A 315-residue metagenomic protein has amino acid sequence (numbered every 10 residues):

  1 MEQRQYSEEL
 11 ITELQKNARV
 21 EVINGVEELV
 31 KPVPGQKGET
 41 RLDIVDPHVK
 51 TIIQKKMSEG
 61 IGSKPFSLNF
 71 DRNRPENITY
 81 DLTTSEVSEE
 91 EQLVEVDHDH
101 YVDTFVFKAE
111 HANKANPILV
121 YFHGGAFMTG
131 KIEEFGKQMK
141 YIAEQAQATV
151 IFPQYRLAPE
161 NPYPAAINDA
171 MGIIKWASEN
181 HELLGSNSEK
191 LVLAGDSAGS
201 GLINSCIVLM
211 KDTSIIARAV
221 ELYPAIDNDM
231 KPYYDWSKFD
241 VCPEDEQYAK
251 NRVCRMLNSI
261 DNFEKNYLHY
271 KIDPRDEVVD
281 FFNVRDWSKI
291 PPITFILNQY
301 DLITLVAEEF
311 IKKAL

Functional and structural regions predicted by a protein language model:
M1-D81: N-terminal targeting or regulatory segments adjacent to alpha/beta-hydrolase or S9 domains
E2-V22, L29-V30, Q36, R41 (+1 more regions): Alpha/beta-hydrolase superfamily serine-hydrolase fold, recognizing
N77-Q92: A domain-start/cap signature at the N-terminus of enzymes
